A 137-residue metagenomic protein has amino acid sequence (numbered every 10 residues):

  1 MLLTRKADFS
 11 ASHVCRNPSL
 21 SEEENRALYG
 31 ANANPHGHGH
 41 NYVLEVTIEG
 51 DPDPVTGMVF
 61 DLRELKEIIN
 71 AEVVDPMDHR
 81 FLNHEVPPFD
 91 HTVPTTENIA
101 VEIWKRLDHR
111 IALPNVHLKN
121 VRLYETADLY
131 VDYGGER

Functional and structural regions predicted by a protein language model:
M1-R137: Charge-rich, low-complexity N-terminal segments
